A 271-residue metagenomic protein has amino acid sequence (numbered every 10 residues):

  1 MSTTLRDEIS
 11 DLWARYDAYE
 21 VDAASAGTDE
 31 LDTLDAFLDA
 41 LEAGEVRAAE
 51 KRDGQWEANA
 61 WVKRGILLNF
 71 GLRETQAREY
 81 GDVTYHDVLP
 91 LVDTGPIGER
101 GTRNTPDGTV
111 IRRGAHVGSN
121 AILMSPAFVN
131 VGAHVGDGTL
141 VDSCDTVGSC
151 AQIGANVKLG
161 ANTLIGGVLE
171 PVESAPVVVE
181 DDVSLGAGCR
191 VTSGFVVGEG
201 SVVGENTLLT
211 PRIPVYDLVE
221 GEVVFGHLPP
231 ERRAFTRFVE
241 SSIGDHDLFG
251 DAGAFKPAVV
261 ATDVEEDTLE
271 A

Functional and structural regions predicted by a protein language model:
M1-T102, E231, T236-A271: Terminal amphipathic alpha-helical/low-complexity segments used for targeting or macromolecular assembly
G98, R103-S242: Structural signal for interior beta-strand "rungs" in well-ordered beta-sheet cores of soluble enzyme domains
